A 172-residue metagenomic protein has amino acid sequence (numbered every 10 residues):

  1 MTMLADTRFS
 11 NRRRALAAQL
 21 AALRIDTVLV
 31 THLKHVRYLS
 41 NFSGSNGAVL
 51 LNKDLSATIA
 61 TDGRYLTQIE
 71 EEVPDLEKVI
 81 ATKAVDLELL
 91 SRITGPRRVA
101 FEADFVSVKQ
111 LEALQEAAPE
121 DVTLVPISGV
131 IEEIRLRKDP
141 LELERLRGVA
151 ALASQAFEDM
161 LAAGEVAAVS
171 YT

Functional and structural regions predicted by a protein language model:
M1-T58, T94-G95, L111, D121-L124 (+4 more regions): Terminal domain-start leader segments
S45, Y65-T67, D75: Short, surface-exposed beta-strand-loop junctions and turns on beta-sheet-rich folds
L51, V85-R137: Non-catalytic accessory segments adjacent to catalytic cores
T61-T67, V106: Short, polar loop motifs at secondary-structure junctions
E77-V85: Short acidic-hydrophobic, aromatic-tinged amphipathic segments that line or gate anion-handling sites
Y171-T172: Conserved small/polar residues in nucleotide/adenosyl-binding loops
